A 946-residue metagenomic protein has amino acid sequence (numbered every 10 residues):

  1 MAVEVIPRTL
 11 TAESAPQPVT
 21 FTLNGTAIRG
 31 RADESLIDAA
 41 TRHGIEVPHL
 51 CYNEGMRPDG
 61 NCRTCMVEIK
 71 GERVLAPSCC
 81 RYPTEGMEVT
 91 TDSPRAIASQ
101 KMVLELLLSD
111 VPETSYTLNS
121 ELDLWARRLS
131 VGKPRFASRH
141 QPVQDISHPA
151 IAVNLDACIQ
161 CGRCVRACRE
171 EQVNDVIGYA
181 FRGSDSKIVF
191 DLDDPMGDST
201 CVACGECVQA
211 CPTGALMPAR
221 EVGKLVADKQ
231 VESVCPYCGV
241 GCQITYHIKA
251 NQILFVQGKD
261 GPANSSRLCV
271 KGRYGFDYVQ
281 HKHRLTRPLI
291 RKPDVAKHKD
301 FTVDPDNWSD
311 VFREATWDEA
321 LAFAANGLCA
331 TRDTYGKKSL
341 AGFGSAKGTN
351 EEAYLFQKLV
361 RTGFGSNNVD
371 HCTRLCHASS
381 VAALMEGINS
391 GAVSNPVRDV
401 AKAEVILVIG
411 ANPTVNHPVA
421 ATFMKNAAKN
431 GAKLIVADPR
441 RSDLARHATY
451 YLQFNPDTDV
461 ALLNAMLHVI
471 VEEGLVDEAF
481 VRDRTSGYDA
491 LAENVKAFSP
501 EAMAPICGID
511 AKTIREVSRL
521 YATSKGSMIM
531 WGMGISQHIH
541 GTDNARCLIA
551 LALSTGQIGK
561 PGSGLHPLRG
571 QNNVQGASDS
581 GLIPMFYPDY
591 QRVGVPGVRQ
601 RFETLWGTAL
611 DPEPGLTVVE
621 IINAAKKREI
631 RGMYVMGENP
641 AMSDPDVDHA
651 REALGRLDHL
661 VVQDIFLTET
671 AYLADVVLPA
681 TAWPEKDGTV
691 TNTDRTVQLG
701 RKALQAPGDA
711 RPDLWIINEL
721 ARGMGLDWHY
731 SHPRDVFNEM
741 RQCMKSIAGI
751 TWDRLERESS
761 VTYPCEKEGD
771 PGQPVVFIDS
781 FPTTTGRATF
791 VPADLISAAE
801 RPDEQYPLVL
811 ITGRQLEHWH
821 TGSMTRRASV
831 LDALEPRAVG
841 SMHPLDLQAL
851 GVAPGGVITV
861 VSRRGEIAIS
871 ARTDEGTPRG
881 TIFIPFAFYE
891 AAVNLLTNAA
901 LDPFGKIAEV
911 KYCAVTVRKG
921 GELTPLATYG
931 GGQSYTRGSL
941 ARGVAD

Functional and structural regions predicted by a protein language model:
A2-E4, T11-D33, T41, I69-G71 (+10 more regions): N-terminal export/assembly segments and adjacent metallocofactor-ligating motifs of anaerobic energy-metabolism
I28-E85: N-terminal cofactor/phosphate-binding cores enriched in small/glycine residues, especially glycine-rich loops such as
I69-L75, R440-D443, I665-R701: Flexible glycine/proline-rich, aromatic-decorated loop/lid segments
D110-S138, R291-E314, L475-A511, P588-R601 (+6 more regions): N-terminal leader/propeptide and maturation segments of large enzyme subunits in energy/redox metabolism and hydrolases
L216-E221, I253-F255, N368, D477-E478 (+12 more regions): Acidic/polar loop patches that form or flank catalytic/metal-binding clefts of enzymes that bind anionic ligands
Y354-K425, N430-A437, V460-N464, P505 (+3 more regions): Extended redox/cofactor-interaction regions of prokaryotic respiratory oxidoreductases
V397, P684-A706, I716-G725: Glycine/threonine-rich phosphate-binding loop and adjacent beta-strand/alpha-helix elements that clamp
A706-D709, D713-V761, T821, R826-S841 (+1 more regions): Long, contiguous, secondary-structure-rich segments that constitute the structural scaffold of globular domains
